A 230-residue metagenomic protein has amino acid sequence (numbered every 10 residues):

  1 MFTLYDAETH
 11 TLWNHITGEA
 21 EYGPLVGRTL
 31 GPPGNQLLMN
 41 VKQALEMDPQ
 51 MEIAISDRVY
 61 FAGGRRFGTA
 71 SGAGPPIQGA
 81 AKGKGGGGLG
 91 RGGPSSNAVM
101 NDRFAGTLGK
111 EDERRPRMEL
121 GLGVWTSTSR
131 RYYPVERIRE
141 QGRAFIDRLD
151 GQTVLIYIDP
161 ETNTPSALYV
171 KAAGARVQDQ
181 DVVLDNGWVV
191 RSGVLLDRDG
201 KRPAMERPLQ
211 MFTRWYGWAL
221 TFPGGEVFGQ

Functional and structural regions predicted by a protein language model:
M1-Q230: Mid-to-C-terminal functional-domain signal that highlights helix-capping/loop sites within ligand-binding modules
